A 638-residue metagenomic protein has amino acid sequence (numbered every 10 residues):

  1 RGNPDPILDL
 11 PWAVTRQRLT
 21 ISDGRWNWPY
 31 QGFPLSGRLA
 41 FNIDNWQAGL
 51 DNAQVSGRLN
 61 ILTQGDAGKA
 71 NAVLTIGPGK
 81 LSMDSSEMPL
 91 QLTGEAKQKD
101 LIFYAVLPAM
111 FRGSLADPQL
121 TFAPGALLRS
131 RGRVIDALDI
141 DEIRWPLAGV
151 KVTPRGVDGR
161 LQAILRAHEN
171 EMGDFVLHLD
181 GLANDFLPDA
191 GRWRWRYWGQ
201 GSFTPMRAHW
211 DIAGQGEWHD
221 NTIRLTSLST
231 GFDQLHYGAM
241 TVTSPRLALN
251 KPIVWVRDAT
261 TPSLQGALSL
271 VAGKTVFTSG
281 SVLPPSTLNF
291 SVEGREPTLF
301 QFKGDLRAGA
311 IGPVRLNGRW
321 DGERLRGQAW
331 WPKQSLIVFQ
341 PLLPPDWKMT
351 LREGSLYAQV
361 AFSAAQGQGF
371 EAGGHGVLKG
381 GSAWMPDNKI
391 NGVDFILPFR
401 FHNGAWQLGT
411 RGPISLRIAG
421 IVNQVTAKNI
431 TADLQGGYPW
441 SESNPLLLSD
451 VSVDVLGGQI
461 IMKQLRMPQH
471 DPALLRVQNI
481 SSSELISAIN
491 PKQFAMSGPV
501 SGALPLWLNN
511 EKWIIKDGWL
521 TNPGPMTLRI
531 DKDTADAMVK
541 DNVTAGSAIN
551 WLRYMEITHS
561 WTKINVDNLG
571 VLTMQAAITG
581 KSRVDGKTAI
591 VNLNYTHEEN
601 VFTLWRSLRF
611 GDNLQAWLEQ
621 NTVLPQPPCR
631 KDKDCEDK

Functional and structural regions predicted by a protein language model:
R1-W384, F395-L508, M538-G570, T588 (+1 more regions): Extended amphipathic, helix-rich lipid-handling scaffolds
W331-K333, K516-T534: Short helix-loop boundary/capping segments
A364, L508, N522, I578-G580: Short beta-strand segments enriched in hydrophobic/aromatic residues within well-folded beta-rich domains
S582-G586: Low-complexity acidic/polar repeat-biased segments
